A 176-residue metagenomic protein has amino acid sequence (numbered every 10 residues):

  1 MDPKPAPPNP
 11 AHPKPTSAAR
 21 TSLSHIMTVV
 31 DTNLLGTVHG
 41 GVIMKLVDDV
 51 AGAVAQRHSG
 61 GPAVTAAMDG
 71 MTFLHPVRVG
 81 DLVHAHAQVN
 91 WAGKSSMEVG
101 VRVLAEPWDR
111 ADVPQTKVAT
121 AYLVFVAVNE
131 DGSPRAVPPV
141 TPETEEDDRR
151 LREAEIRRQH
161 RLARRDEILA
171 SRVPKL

Functional and structural regions predicted by a protein language model:
D2-A6, P10-A11, A18-L23, R78-L82 (+1 more regions): HotDog/MaoC-like acyl-thioester-processing domains
I26, Q56, G60-V64, V77-V79: N-terminal functional module detector in eukaryotic proteins
T32-K45: A conserved, well-ordered hydrophobic junction motif at loop->secondary-structure transitions
V42-G60: Active-site helix/loop of acyl-thioester processing domains in fatty-acid/polyketide metabolism, spanning hotdog-fold
V64-P76, V83-N90: Conserved interaction-surface patches within small, structured recognition/assembly domains
